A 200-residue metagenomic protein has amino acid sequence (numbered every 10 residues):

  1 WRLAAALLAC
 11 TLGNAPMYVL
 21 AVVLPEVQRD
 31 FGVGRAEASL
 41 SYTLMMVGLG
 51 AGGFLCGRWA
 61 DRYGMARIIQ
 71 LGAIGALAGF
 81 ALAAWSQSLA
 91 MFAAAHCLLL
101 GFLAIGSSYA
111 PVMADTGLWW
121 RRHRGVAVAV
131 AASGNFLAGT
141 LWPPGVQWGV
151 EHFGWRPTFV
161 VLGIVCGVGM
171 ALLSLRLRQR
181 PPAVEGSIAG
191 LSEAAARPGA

Functional and structural regions predicted by a protein language model:
W1-A38, G53-C56, W142-V146: Extracytoplasmic
T11, G79, A90-S107: Hydrophobic core of transmembrane alpha-helices in multi-pass small-molecule transporters, especially MFS/SLC-type
V27, A104-W120, A127: Intracellular juxtamembrane helix-capping segments at the cytosolic ends of symmetry-related transmembrane helices
M45-G50, F136-A138: Short hydrophobic/small-residue motifs within alpha-helical transmembrane segments of multi-pass transporter-like
A51-A90: Conserved MFS/SLC helix-loop-helix module at the cytosolic interface between two early adjacent transmembrane helices
A73, L77-F80, A95-H96, G163 (+1 more regions): A generic transmembrane-helix signature of 12-TM secondary carrier transporters
A131, N135-P182: Helix-loop-helix hairpin linking two adjacent transmembrane segments in secondary transporters
R178-G199: Flexible cytoplasmic inter-helical loops of multi-pass small-molecule transporters
